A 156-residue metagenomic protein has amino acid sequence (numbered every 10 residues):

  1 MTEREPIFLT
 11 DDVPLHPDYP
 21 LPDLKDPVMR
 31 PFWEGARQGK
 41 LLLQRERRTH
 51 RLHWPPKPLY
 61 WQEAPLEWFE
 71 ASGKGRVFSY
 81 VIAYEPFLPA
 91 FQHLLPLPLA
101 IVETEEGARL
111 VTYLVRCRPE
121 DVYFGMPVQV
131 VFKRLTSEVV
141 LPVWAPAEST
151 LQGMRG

Functional and structural regions predicted by a protein language model:
M1-L41, A145-A147: A broadly conserved sequence feature marking short terminus-proximal activation segments in nucleic acid-centric
F32, E67-W68, A100, R118: Short, conserved secondary-structure segments in the cores of folded domains
E34-K74: Cys/His-rich short segments
W61-E63, Y84-P89: A short, acidic/glycine-rich surface segment
K74-R76, P127: Residue-level marker of beta-strand positions
Y80-P86, K133-S137: Short, conserved beta-turn/loop elements at beta-strand boundaries and strand-helix junctions
L94-L110: Short, basic/aromatic beta-hairpin or loop at an interaction surface
G107, V111-G156: Well-ordered alpha/beta subsegment
